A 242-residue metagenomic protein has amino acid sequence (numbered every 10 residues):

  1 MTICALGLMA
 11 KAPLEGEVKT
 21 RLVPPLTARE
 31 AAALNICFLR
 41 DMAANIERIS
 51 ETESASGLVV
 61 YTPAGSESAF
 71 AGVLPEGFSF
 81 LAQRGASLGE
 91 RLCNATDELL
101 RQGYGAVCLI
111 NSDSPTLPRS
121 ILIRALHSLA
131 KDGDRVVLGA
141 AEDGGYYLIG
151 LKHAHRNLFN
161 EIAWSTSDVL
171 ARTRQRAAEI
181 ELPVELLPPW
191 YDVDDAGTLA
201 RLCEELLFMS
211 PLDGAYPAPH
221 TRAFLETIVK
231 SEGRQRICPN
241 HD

Functional and structural regions predicted by a protein language model:
M1-R21: N-terminal nucleotide-binding beta1-loop-alpha1 segment
N35-E53: A short, N-terminal amphipathic alpha-helix
S54-P63: Short beta-strand/loop segment that forms part of the nucleotide-sugar
A69-A106: Short phosphate-binding loop-to-helix
C108-I110: Short aromatic-hydrophobic micro-motifs that form the base-stacking/packing surface for donor nucleotide recognition
L117-D143: Conserved donor-nucleotide/metal-binding helix-loop-beta segment in metal-dependent transferases, i.e., the alpha-helix
R156-R174: Short, glycine-/small-residue-rich phosphate/pyrophosphate-handling segment
Q175-D242: Conserved alpha/beta core of the MobA/IspD/sugar-nucleotide pyrophosphorylase nucleotidyltransferase superfamily
